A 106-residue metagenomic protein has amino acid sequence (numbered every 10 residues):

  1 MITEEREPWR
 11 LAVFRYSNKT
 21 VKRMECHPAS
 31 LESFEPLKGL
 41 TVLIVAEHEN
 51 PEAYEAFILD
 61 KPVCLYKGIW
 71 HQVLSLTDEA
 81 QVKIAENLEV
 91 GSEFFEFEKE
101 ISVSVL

Functional and structural regions predicted by a protein language model:
M1-I58, T77-E79, A85-L106: Non-catalytic, conserved peripheral segments adjacent to functional cores
F57-D78: Conserved metal-binding segment of the jelly-roll/cupin
